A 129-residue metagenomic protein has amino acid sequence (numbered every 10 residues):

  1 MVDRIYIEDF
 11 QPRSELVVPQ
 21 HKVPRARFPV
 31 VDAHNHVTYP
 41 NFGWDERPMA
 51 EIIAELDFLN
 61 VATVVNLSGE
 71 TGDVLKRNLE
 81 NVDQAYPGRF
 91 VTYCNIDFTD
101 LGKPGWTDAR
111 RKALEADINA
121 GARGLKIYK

Functional and structural regions predicted by a protein language model:
M1-A85, D108: An N-terminally biased module of ancient metal coordination in phosphate/nucleic-acid-related enzymes
R4-P12, L75-K129: Active-site gating/metal-coordination segments in enzymes
